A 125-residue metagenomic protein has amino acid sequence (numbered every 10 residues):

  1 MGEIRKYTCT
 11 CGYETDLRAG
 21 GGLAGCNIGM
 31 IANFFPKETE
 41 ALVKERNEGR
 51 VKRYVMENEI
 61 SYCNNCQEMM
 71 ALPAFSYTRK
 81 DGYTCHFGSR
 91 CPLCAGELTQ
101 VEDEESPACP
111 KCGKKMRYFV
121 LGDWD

Functional and structural regions predicted by a protein language model:
M1-K6, D123-D125: His-enriched metal-coordination microenvironments in redox/metal-binding proteins
T8-C11, C63-C66, C91-C94, C109-C112: Short cysteine-rich clusters marking metal-coordination/redox-active sites
Y13-I60, A71-R79, T84-Q100: Short recognition patches in nucleic-acid-associated and regulatory proteins
E68-L72, C112-G122: Short Cys/His-rich micro-motifs in 6-15 aa windows
S76, E104, G122: A broadly conserved detector of short glycine/acidic/proline-rich loop/turn motifs that flank catalytic sites and bind
E97-Y118: Short, compact, well-ordered microdomains
